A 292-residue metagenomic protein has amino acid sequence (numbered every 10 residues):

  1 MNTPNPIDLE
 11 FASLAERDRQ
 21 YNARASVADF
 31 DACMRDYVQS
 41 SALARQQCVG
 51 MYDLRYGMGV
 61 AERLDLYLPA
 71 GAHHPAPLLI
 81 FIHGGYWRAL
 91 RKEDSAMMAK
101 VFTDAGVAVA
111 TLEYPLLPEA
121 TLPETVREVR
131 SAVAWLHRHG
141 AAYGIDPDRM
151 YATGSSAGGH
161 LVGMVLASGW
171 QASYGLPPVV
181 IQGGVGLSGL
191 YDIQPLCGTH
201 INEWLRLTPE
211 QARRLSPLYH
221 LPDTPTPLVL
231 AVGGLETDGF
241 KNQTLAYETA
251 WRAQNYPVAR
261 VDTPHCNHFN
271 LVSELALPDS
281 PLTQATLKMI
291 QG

Functional and structural regions predicted by a protein language model:
N2-G292: Alpha/beta-hydrolase superfamily serine-hydrolase fold, recognizing
